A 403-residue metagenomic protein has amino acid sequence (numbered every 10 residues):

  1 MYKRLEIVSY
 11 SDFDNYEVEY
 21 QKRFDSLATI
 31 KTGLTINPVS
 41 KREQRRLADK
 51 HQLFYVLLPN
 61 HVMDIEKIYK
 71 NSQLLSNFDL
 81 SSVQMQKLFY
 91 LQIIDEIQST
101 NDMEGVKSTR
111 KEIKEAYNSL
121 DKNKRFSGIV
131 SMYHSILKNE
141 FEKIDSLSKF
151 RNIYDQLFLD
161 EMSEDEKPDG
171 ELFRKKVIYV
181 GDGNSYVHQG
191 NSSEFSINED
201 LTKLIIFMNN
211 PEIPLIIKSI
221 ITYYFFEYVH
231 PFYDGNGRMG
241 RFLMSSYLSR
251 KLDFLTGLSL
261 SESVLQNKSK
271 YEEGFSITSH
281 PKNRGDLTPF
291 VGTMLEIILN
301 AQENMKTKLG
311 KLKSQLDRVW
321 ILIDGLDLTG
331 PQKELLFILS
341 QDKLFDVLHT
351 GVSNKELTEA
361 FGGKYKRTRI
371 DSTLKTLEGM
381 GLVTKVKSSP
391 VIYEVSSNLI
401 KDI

Functional and structural regions predicted by a protein language model:
M1-Y233, R238-I403: FIC/Doc superfamily catalytic core
